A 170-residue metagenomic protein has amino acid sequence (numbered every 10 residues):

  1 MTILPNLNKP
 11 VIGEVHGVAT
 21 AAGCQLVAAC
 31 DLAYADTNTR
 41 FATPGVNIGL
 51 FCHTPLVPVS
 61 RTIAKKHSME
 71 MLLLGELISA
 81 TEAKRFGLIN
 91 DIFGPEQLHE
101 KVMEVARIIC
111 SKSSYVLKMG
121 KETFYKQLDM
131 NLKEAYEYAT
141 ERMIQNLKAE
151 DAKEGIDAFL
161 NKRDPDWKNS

Functional and structural regions predicted by a protein language model:
M1, A106, F124, Y136-M143 (+1 more regions): Hydrophobic alpha-helical core bundles mediating ligand binding, dimerization, or RNAP-core interactions
T2-Y115, A149, E154-D157: Crotonase-fold acyl-CoA enzyme core
G45, K126-D129: A short acidic, helix-capping loop that chelates divalent metal ions and anchors anionic groups
M71-L72, T123, R142-L147: Helix-loop "lid/cap" segments that line or gate small-molecule binding pockets
I109, Q127, M143-N146, D166: Conserved short C-terminal alpha-helix that flanks the catalytic cleft of nucleotide-sugar-dependent
S114-L117, Y125: Glycine/small-residue-rich hydrophobic helix-like segments
D157-S170: Terminal low-complexity tails and localization/encapsulation signals of metabolic enzymes
